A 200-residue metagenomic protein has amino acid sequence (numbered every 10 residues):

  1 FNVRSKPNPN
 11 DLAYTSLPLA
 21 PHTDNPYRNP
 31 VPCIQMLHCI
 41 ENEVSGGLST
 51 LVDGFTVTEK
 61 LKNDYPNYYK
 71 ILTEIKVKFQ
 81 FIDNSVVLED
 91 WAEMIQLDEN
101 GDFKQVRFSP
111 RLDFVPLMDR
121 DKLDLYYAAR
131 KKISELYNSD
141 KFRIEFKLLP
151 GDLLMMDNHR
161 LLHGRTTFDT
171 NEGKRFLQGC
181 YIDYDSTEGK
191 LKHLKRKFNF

Functional and structural regions predicted by a protein language model:
F1-F200: Active-site environment of non-heme Fe oxygenases that use a 2-His-1-carboxylate facial triad
